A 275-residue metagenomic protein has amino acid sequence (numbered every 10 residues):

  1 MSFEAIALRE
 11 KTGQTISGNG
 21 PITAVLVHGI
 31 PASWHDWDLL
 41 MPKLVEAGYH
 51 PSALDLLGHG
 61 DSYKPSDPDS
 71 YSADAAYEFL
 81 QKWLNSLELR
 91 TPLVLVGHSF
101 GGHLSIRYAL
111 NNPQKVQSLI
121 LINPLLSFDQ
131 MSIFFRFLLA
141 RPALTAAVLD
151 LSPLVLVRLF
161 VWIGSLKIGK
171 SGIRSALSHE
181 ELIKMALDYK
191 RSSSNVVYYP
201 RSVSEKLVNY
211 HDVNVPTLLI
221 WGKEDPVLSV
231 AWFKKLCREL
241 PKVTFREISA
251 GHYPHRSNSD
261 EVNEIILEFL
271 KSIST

Functional and structural regions predicted by a protein language model:
R9-T12, A53-V96, E264: Active-site loop/oxyanion-hole signature of alpha/beta-hydrolase fold enzymes
N19-Y63: Conserved HGGG/HGGXW glycine-rich cap/lid loop of the alpha/beta-hydrolase fold
L110, L119-D150: Flexible "cap/lid" loop of the alpha/beta hydrolase fold
S132, S152-D212: Conserved alpha/beta-hydrolase catalytic His-Asp/Glu region
V213, L219-W221: Short beta-strand/loop motif that positions the catalytic acidic residue of the alpha/beta-hydrolase fold
V215, S229-C237: Short alpha-helix in the alpha/beta-hydrolase fold that links the catalytic acid
E224-L228: Acidic catalytic loop of the alpha/beta-hydrolase fold
G251-N263: Catalytic histidine-centered segment of alpha/beta-hydrolase-like enzymes
